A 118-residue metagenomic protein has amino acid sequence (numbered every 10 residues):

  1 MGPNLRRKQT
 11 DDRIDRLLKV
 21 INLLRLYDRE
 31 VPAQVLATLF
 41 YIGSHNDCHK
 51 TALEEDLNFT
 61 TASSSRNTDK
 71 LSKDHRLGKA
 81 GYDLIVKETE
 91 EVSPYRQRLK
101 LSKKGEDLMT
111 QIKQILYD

Functional and structural regions predicted by a protein language model:
D12-D28: Short, Lys/Arg-enriched N-terminal segment that forms or immediately precedes the first helix of a structured domain
D28-V35: Short helix-coil-helix linker/hinge
L36-F40: Pre-recognition alpha-helix immediately N-terminal to the DNA-recognition helix within helix-turn-helix or winged-helix
H45-H49: Short capping segments at the starts of secondary-structure elements
E55: Alpha-helical residues within the helix-turn-helix
S72-K79: C-terminal flanking helix
E91-M109: Basic, amphipathic "hinge/linker" alpha-helix immediately C-terminal to the N-terminal HTH DNA-binding motif
